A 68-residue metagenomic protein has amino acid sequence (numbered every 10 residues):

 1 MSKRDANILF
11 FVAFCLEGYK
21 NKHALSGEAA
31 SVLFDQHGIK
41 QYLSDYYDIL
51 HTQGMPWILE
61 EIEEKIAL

Functional and structural regions predicted by a protein language model:
M1-L68: C-terminal alpha-helical interaction appendages
